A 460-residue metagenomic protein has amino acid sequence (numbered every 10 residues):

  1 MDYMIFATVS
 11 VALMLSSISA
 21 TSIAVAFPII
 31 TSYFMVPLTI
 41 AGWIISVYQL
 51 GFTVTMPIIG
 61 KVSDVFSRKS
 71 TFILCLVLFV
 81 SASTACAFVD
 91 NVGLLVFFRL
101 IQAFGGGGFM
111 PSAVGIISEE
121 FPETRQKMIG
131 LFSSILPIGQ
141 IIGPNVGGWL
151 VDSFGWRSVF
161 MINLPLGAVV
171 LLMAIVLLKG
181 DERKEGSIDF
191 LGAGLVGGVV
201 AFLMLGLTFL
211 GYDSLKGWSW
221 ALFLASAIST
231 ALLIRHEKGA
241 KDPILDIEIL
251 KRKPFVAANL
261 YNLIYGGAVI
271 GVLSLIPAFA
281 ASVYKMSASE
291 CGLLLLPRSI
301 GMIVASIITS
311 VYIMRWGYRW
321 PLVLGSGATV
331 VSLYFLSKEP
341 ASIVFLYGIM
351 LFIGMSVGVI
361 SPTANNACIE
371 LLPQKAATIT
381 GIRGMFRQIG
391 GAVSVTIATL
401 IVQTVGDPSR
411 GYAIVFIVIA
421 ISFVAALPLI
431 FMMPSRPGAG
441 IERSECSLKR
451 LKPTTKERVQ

Functional and structural regions predicted by a protein language model:
M1, M433-Q460: Intrinsic disorder in cytosolic terminal tails and internal cytosolic loops of multi-pass membrane transporters
D2-I18, I23-F27, L38, G42-V47 (+4 more regions): 12-transmembrane solute porter fold
I29, P57-K61, V65, W149 (+1 more regions): Membrane-interface helix termini in secondary transporters
Y33-M35, S67, F88-L94, P122 (+4 more regions): Helix-breaking motifs and short loop linkers at transmembrane-helix boundaries and internal kinks in secondary membrane
V54-V92: Conserved MFS/SLC helix-loop-helix module at the cytosolic interface between two early adjacent transmembrane helices
L78-A85, D90-Q102, V344-F352: Paired small-residue
I101-S134: Cytoplasmic helix-loop-helix junction between adjacent transmembrane helices in 12-TM secondary transporters
D152-Y261, L293-L294: Hydrophobic transmembrane-helix bundles of small-molecule transporters
